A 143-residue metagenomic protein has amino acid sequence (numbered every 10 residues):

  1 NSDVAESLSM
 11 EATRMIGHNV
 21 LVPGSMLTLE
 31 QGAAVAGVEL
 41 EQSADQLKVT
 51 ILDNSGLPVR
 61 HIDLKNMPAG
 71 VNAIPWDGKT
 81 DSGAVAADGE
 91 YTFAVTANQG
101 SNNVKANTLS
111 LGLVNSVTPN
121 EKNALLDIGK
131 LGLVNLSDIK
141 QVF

Functional and structural regions predicted by a protein language model:
N1-F143: Type III/flagellar secretion export determinants
